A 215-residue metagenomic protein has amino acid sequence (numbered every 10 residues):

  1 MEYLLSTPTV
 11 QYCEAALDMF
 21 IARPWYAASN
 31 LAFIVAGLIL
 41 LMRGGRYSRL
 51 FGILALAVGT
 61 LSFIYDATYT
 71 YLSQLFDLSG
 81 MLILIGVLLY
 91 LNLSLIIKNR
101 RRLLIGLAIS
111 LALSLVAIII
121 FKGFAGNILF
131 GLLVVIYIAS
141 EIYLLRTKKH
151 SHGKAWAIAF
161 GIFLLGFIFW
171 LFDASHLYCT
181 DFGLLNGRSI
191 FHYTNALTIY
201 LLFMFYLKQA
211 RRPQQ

Functional and structural regions predicted by a protein language model:
M1-Q215: Multi-pass alpha-helical transmembrane bundles in non-GPCR membrane proteins that perform intramembrane catalysis
